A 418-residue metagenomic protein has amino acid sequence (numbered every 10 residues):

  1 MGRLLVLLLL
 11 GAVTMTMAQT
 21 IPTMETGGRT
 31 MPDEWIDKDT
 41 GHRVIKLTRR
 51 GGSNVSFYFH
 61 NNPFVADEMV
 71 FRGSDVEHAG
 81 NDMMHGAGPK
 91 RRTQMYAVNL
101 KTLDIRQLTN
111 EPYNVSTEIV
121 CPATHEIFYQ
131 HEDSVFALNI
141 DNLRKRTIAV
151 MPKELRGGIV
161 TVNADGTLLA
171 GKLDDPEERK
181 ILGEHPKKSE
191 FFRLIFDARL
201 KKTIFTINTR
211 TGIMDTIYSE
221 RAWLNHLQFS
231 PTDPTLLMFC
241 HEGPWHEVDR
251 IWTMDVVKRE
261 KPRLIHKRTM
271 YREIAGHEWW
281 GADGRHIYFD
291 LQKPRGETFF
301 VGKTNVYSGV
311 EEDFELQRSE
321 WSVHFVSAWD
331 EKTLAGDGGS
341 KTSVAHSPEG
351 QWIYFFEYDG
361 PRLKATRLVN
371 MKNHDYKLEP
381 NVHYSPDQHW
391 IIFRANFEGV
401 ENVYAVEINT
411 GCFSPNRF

Functional and structural regions predicted by a protein language model:
T20-G27, G73-K90, G171-R199, C240-V248 (+3 more regions): Short, conserved, GDST-rich strand-edge loop motifs in beta-rich repeat architectures
I21-E34, D39, R43-T93, L227: Beta-strand-rich domains and repeat architectures in extracellular enzymes and scaffolds, especially beta-propellers
W35-V55, V98-N114, I140-L155, T206-W223 (+4 more regions): Multi-bladed beta-propeller domains
S53, F57-H60, V76-E132: Blade-loop segments of beta-propeller domains
M69-F71, E126-I127, L168-L169, L236-L237 (+3 more regions): Hydrophobic beta-strand positions that form the internal "hydrophobic ladder" of WD40/Gbeta-like beta-propeller blades
N110-K202, T216-S219: Asp-box/WD-like beta-propeller blade repeats and closely related beta-sheet repeat scaffolds
G281, R285-G302, V310-K364: Loop/turn-rich, solvent-exposed surfaces of beta-rich toroidal or solenoidal domains
E379-F418: Blade-level signature of beta-propeller repeat domains, shared across WD40, Kelch, NHL, RCC1 and BNR/Asp-box propellers
